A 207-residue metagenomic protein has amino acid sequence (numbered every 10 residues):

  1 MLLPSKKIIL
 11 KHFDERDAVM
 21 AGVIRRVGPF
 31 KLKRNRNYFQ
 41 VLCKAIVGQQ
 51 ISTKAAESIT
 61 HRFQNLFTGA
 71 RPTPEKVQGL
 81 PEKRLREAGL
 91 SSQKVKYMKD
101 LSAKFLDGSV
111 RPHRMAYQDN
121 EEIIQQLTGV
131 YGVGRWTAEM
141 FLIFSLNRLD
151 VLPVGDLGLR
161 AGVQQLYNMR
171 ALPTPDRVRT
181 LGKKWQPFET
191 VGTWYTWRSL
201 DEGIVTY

Functional and structural regions predicted by a protein language model:
M1-F30, N120-E121, R135-Y207: C-terminal accessory module of base-excision DNA glycosylases/AP lyases that mediates lesion recognition and DNA
I8, D17-Q40, K44-A45, Q50-A70: A positional/architectural concept
V23, S52, A56-G129, K184-Q186: Alpha-helical ds-nucleic-acid-binding substructure associated with the helix-hairpin-helix region of base-excision DNA
L32-Q40, G89-S92, G182-E189: Structural motif
R34, K54, S58, P72 (+4 more regions): Alpha-helix N-cap and coil->helix boundary residues
V41-I46, R62, L80-R84, E122-Q126 (+3 more regions): A general alpha-helix detector
L42-V47, M98-S102, F141, G192-T196: Short alpha-helical scaffolding segments that buttress acidic/His motifs in well-ordered protein cores
